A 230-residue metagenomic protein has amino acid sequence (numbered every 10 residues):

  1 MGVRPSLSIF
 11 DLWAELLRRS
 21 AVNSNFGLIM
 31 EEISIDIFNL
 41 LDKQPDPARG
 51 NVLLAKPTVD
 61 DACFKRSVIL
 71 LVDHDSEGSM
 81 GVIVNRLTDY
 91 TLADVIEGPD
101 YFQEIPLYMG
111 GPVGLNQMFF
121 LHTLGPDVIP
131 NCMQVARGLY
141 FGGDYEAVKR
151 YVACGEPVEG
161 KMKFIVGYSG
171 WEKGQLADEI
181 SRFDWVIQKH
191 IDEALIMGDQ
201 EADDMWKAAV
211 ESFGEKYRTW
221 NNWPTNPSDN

Functional and structural regions predicted by a protein language model:
M1-I29: N-terminal amphipathic/basic-hydrophobic helices that include classical n-h-c signal peptides and signal-anchor
W13-L16, E31-I165, S169-N230: A short aromatic-anchored loop/beta-hairpin motif
